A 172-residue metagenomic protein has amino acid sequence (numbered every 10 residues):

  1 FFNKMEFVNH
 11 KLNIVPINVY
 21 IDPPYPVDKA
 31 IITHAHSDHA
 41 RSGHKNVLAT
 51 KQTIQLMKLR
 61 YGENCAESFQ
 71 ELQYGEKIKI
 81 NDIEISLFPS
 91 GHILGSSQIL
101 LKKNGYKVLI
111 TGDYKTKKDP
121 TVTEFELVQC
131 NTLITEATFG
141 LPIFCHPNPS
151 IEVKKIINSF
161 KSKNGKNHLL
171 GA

Functional and structural regions predicted by a protein language model:
F2-Y25, K29, S37-G171: His/Asp/Glu-rich metal-coordinating catalytic cores of metallo-dependent phosphodiesterases/hydrolases acting on
H34: Conserved G/P- and acidic residue-centered "switch" motifs that form tight phosphate/ATP-binding loops in soluble
